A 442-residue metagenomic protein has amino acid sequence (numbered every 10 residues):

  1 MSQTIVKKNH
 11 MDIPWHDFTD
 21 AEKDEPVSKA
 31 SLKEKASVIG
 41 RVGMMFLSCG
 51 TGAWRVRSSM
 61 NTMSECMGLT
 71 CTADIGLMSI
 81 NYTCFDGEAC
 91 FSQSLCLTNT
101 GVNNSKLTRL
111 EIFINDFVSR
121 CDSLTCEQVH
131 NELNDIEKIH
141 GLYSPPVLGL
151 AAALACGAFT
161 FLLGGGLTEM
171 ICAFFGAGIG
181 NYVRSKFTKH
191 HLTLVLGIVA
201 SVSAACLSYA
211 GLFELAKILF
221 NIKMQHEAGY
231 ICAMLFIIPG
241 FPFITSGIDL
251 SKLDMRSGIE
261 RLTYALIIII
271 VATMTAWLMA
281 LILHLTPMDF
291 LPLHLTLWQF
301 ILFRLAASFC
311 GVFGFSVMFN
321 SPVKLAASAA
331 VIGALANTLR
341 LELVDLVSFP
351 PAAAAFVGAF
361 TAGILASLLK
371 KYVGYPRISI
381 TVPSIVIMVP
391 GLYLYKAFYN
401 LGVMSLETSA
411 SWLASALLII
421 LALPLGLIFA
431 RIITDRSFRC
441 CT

Functional and structural regions predicted by a protein language model:
M1-N131, D135-G141: Soluble N-terminal domains of membrane-associated systems
E127-H140, L154-G165, R184-L192, L283-T296 (+3 more regions): Short juxtamembrane and helix-loop transition motifs at transmembrane-helix boundaries in membrane proteins
L142-T245, F319, V323: Core alpha-helical transmembrane segments of integral membrane proteins
A152-F161, A177-N181, S203-A210, I269-A280 (+4 more regions): Hydrophobic core segments of alpha-helical transmembrane domains in multi-pass membrane transport and ion-translocation
T160-G176, Q225-P239, L291-A307, V347-T361 (+1 more regions): Structural signature of hydrophobic alpha-helical transmembrane segments
A216-Q225, L283-L297, N400-S411: Membrane-interface helix termini and inter-helical loops of multi-pass transporters
G229-M234, T245-D249, L253-I269, V331-T442: C-terminal transmembrane helix-loop-helix hairpin of multi-pass membrane proteins
T245-F315: Membrane-embedded hairpin module used as a gating/binding unit in multi-pass transport and secretion proteins
